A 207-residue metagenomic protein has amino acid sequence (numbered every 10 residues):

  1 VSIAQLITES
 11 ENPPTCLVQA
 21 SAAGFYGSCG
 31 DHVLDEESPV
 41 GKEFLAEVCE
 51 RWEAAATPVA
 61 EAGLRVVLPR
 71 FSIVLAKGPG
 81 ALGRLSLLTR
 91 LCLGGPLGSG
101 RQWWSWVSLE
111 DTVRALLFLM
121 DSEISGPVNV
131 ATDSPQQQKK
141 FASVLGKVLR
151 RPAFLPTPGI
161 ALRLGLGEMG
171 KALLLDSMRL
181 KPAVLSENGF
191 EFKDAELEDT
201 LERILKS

Functional and structural regions predicted by a protein language model:
V1-L17: NAD(P)-cofactor binding segment of oxidoreductase domains
Q19-D31, G41, V74-P79: Conserved catalytic-site region of short-chain dehydrogenase/reductase
G30, E50, A62-L64, L75-R84 (+1 more regions): Glycine/proline-rich active-site loop of Rossmann-fold NAD(P)-dependent oxidoreductases
G30-L68: Catalytic helix-loop patch of NAD(P)-dependent Rossmann-fold dehydrogenases
P39-L45, F71-P79, S99-V107: Glycine-rich "substrate-gating" loop/helix at the edge of Rossmann-like oxidoreductase active sites
T57, S86-G94, Q102-Q136: Alpha-helical substrate-binding/gating segment
A115, D121-E168, E202-S207: Mid/C-terminal beta-alpha module of Rossmann-like enzyme folds, strongest in SDR-family dehydrogenases/epimerases
A172-S207: C-terminal amphipathic/interface module of NAD(P)-dependent oxidoreductases and related NAD-binding regulators
